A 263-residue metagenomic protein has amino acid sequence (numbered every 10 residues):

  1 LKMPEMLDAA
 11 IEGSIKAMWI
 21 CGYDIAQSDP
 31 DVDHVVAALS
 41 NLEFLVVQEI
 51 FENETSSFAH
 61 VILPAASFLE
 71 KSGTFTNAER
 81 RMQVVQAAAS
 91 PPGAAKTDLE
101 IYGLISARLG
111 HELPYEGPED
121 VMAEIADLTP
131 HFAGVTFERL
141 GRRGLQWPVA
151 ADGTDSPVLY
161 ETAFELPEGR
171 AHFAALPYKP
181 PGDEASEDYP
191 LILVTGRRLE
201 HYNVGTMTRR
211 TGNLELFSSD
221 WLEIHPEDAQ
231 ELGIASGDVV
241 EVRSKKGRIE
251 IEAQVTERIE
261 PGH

Functional and structural regions predicted by a protein language model:
L1-G134, G196-H263: Non-catalytic alpha/beta scaffold blocks inside enzyme catalytic domains
P118-G212: Long, low-complexity segments enriched in small/aliphatic residues
